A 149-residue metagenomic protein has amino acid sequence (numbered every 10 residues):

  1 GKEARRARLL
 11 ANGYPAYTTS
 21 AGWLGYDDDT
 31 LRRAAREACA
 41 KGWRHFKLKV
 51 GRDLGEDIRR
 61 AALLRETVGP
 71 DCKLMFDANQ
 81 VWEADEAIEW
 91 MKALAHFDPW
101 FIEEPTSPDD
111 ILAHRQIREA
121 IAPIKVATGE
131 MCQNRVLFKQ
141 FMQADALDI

Functional and structural regions predicted by a protein language model:
G1-L74, N79-F97: N-terminal capping/lid subdomain adjacent to the active-site entrance of alpha/beta enzymes
R32, I111, R135: Glycine-rich phosphate-binding loop at the start of an alpha helix
A40-R44, V68-P70, K92-W100, R118-V126 (+1 more regions): Glycine-enriched alpha-helix->loop->beta-strand junction motifs that scaffold or abut catalytic
F46-D53, K73-Q80, D98-D109, I124-Q133 (+1 more regions): Catalytic beta/alpha-barrel core
A62, R115, K139: Active-site phosphate/pyrophosphate- and oxyanion-stabilizing loops and adjacent acidic/basic residues in soluble
A84-L94, Q133-D145: Catalytic cores of alpha/beta
I88, H114-R115: Short amphipathic alpha-helical segments
